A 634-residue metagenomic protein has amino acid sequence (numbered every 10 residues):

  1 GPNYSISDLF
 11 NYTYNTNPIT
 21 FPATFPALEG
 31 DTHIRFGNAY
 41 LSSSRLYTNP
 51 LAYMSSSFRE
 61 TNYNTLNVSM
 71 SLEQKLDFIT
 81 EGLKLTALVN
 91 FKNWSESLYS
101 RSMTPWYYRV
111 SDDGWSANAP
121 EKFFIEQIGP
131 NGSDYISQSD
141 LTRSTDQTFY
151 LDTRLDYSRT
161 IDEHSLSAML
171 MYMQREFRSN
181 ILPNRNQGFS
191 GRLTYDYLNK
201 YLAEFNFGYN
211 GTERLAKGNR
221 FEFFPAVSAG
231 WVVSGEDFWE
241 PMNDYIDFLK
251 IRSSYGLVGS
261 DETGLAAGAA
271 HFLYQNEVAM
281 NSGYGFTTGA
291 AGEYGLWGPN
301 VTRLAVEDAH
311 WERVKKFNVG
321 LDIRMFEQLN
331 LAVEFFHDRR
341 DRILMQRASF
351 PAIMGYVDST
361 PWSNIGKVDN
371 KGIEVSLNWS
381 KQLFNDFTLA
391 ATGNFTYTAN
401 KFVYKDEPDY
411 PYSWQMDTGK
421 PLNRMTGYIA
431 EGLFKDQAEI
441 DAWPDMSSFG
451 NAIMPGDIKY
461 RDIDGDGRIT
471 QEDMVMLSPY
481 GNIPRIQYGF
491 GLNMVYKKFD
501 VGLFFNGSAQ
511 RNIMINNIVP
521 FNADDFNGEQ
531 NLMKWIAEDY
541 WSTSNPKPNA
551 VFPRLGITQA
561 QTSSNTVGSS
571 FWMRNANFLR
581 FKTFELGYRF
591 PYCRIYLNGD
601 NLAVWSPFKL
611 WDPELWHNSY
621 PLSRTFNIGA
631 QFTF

Functional and structural regions predicted by a protein language model:
G1-S102, V110-N423, G427, G568-F634: Extracellular/periplasmic, surface-exposed regions of secreted and cell-surface proteins
L51, W115, N451, P455 (+2 more regions): Extracytoplasmic gating/loop element in the C-terminal half of outer-membrane beta-barrel translocons and assembly
E81, G481-M514: Glycine-rich, aromatic-lined ligand/substrate-binding cores of catalytic and carbohydrate-binding domains
S95-L98, E262-T263, A438, G502-F504 (+1 more regions): Short helix/loop capping segments that flank catalytic or ligand/cofactor-binding pockets
A267, Q382-N482, N522, M533 (+1 more regions): Conserved small-residue
R303-A305, M474-P479, R485-F490: Glycine-rich, charged/polar anion/phosphate-binding loops that engage phosphate groups from diverse ligands
